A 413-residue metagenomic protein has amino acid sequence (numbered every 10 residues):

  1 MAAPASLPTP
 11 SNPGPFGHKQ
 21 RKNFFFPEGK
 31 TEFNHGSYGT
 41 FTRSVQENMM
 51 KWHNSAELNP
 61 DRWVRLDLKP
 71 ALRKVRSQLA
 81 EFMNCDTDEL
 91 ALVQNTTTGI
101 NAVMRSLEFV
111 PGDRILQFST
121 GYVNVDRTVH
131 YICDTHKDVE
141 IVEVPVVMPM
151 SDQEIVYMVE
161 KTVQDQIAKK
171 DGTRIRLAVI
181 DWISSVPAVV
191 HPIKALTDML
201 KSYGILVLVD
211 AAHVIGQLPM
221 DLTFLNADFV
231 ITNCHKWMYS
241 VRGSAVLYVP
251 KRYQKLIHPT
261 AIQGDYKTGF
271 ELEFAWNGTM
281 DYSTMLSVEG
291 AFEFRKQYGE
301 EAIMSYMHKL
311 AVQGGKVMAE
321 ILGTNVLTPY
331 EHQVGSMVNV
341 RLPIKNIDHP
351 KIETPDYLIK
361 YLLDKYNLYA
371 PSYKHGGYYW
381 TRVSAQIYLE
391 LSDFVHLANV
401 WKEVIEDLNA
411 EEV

Functional and structural regions predicted by a protein language model:
M1-V413: Pyridoxal 5′-phosphate
